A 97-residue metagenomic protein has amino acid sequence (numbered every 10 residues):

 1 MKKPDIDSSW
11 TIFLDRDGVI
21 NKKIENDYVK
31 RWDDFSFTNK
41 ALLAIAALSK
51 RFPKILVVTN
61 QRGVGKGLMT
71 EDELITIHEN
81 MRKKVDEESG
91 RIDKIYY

Functional and structural regions predicted by a protein language model:
M1-L56: Active-site neighborhood of HAD-like aspartate-dependent phosphohydrolases
S8, R91-I92: Short loop/turn motifs at secondary-structure junctions
N26, W32-D34, Q61, K66 (+1 more regions): Generic secondary-structure boundary/loop-capping signal
Y28, Y96-Y97: Sequence-level detector for tyrosine residue identity
A41, I45-I77, I92-Y96: Substrate-recognition element of Asp-dependent hydrolases with the DxDx(T/V) motif
V85-R91: Short helix-capping segments at alpha-helix termini
